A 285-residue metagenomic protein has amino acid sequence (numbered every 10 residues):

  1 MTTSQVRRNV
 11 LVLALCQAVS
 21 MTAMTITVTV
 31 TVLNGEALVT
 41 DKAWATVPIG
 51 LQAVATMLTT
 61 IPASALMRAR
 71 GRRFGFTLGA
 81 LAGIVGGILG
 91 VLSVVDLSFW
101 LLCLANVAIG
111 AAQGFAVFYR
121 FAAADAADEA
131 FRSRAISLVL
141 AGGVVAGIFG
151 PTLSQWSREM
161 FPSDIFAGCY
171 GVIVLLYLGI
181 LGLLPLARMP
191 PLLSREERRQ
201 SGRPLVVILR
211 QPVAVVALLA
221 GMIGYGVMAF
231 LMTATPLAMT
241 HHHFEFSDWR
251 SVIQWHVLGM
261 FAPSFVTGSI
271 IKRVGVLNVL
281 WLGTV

Functional and structural regions predicted by a protein language model:
M1-R7, A187-L219: Juxtamembrane intracellular "pre-TM" segments in multi-pass secondary transporters
T3-E36, V107, R210-L231: Pair of pore-lining "gating" transmembrane helices in MFS-fold secondary transporters
V30-K42, T233-V252: Short amphipathic helix-loop junctions that connect adjacent transmembrane helices in Major Facilitator Superfamily/SLC
T59-R72, P263-V276: Helix-to-loop junctions at the C-terminal end of transmembrane segments in multipass secondary transporters
L81-D96, V285: C-terminal ends and interior cores of transmembrane alpha-helices in multi-pass membrane transporters/permeases
C103-A141: Cytoplasmic helix-loop-helix junction between adjacent transmembrane helices in 12-TM secondary transporters
R134-S154: Glycine-rich segments within core transmembrane alpha-helices of 12-TM secondary carriers
S154-W156, V174-R195: C-terminal membrane-cytosol helix-exit motif in multi-pass small-molecule transporters
